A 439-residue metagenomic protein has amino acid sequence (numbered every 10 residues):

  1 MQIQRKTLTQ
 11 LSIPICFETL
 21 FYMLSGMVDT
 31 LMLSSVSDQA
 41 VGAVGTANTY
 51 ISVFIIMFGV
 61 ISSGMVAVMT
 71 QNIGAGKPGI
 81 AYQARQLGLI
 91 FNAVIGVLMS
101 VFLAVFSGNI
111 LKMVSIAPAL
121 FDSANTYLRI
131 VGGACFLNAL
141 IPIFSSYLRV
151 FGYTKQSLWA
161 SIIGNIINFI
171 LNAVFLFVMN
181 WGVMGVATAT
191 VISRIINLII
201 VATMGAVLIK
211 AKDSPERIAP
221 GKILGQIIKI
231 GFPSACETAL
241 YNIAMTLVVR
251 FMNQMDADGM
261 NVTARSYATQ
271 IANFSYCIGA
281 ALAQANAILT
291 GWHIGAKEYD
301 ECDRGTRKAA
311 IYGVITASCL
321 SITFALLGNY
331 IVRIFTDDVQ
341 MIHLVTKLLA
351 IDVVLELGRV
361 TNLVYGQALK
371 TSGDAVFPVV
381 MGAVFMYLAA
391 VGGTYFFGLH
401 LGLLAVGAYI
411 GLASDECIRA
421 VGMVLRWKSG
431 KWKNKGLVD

Functional and structural regions predicted by a protein language model:
M1-I15, M69-F136, V178-F232, T290-L355 (+1 more regions): Short alpha-helical transmembrane segments in multi-pass integral membrane proteins
Q10-D29, I130, G164, S193-N197 (+3 more regions): Transmembrane helical elements of multi-pass membrane transporters/channels
F17, F21, S25, F54-F58 (+14 more regions): Residue-level hotspots within pore-lining transmembrane alpha-helices of multi-pass secondary transporters
L24-G42, L111-P118, V174-W181, A239-Q270 (+4 more regions): Helix-terminus/linker motif at the lipid-water interface of multi-pass membrane proteins
D29, S145, L171-N172, L176 (+1 more regions): Small-residue (Gly/Pro/Ala) motifs that create kinks and tight helix-helix packing interfaces
D38-T49, A124, L128, A187 (+3 more regions): Small-residue hotspots at the loop-to-helix junctions and early N-terminal turns of transmembrane alpha-helices
V41-V101, N138-S157, V249, V262-G328 (+1 more regions): Small-residue-rich hydrophobic transmembrane alpha-helices
S62, I130-R149, S157-N168, V186-V201 (+6 more regions): Short runs within selected transmembrane alpha-helices of multi-pass transporters and secretion channels
